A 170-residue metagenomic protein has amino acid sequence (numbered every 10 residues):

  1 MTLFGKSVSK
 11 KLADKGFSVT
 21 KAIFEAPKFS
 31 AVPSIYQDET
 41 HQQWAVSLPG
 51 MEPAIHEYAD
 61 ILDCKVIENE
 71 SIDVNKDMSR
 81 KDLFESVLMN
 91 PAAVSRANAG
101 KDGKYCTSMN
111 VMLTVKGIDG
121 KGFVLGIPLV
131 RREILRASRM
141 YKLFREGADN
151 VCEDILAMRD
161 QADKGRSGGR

Functional and structural regions predicted by a protein language model:
M1-A54: Anionic N-terminal interaction surfaces
Q37, H56, D73-K76: Functionally constrained cores in energy, signaling, and assembly domains
E52-D63: Short coil-to-beta-strand transition motifs
C64-R170: Acidic, Ser/Thr- and proline-rich intrinsically disordered linker/docking segments of eukaryotic scaffolds
